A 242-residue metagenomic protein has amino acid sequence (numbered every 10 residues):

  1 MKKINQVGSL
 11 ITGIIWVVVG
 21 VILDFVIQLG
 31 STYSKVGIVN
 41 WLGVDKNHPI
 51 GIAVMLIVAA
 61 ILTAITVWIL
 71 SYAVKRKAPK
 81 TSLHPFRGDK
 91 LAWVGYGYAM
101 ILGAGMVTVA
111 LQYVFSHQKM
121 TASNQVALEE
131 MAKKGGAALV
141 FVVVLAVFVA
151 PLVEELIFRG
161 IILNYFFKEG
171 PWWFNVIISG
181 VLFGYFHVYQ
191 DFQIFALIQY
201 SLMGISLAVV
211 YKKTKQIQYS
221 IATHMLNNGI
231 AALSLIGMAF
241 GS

Functional and structural regions predicted by a protein language model:
M1-G95, A99, G105, V109 (+2 more regions): N-terminal, membrane-interfacial amphipathic/helix-forming hydrophobic leader that caps and precedes the first
K3-N5, V17, L62, K77-A78 (+5 more regions): Short, functional N-terminal and low-complexity linear motifs
L42, F115-Q118, G170, T214: A broad structural signal for alpha-helix termini and local helix breaks/kinks
M55, A99-V109, K119-V126, V140-E154: Charged, low-complexity, helix/coiled-coil-prone segments
K90-L102, E130-V142: Alpha-helical membrane-spanning segments of integral membrane proteins, especially the hydrophobic core of TM bundles
V114-G136: Membrane-interface interhelical connector segments
M131, G135-S242: Transmembrane helix-loop-helix hairpins at the membrane interface of multi-pass integral membrane proteins
